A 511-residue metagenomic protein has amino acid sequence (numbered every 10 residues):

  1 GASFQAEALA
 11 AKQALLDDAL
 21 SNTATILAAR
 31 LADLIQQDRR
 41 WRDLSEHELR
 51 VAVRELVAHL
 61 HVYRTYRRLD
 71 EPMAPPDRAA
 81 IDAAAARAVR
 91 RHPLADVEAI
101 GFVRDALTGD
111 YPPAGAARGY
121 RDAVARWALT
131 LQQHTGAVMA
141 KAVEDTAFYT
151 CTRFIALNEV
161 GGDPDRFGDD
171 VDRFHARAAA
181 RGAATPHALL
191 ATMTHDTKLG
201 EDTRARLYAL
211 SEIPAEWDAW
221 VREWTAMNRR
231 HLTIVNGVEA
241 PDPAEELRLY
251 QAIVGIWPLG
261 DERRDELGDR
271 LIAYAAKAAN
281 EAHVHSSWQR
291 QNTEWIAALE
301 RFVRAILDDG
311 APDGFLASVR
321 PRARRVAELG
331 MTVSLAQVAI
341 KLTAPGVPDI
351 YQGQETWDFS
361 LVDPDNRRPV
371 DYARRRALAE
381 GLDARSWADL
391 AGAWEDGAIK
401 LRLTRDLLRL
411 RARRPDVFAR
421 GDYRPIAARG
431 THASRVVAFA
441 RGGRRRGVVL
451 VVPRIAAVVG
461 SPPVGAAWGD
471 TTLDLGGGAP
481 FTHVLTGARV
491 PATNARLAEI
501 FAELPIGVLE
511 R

Functional and structural regions predicted by a protein language model:
G1-L9, A14-L20, A32, Q36-H47 (+1 more regions): Carbohydrate-interacting/catalytic domains
T23: Active-site/ligand-binding-proximal alpha/beta "capping" segment
A58: Short polybasic/polar patches that bind polyanions
H61: Acidic/aromatic/glycine-rich contiguous surface patches that form carbohydrate-binding/processing clefts and analogous
